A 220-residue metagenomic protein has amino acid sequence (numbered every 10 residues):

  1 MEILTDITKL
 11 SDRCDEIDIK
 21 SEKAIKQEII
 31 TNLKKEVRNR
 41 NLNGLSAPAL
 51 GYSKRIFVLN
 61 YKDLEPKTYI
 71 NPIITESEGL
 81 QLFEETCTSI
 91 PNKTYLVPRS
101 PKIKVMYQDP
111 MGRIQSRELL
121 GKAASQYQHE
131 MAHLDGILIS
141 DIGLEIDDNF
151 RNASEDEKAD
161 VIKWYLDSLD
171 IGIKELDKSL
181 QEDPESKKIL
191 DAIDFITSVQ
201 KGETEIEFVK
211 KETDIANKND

Functional and structural regions predicted by a protein language model:
M1-D220: Positively charged
